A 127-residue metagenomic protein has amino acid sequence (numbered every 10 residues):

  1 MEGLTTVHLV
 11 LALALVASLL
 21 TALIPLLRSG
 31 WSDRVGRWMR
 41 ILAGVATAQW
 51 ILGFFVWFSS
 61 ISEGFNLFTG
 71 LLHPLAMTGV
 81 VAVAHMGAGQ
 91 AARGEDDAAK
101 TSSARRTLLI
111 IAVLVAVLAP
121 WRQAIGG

Functional and structural regions predicted by a protein language model:
M1-G127: Polytopic transmembrane helical bundles with strong interfacial aromatic enrichment
